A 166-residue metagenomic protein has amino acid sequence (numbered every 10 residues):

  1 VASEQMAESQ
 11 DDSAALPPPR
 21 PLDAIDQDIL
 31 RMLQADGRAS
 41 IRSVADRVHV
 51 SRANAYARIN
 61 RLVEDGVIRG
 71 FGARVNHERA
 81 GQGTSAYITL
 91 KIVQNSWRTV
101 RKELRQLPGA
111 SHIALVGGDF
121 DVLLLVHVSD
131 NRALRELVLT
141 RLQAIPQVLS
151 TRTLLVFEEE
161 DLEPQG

Functional and structural regions predicted by a protein language model:
V1-G166: A compositional/biophysical signature of low hydrophobicity enriched in polar/charged and small residues
